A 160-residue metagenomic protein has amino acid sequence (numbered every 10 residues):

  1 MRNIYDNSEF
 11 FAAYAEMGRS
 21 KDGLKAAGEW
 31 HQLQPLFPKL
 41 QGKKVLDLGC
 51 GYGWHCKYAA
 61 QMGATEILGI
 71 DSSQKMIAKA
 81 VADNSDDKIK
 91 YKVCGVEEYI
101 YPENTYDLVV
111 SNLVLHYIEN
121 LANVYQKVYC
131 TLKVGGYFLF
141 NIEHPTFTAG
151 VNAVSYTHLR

Functional and structural regions predicted by a protein language model:
M1-L40, W54, Y58: Conserved class I S-adenosyl-L-methionine
L46, Y52-E98: Class I SAM-dependent methyltransferase SAM/SAH-binding core
Y101-V109: A short acidic, Gly/Pro-enriched loop at the edge of an enzyme's catalytic core that lines a small-molecule cofactor
L108-L121: A short SAM/SAH-binding and catalytic strip from SAM-dependent methyltransferases
A122-V134: A short glycine-rich, Lys/Arg-flanked "PGG" loop and its adjoining helix->strand segment in the class I
G135-I142: Conserved beta-strand signature within the Rossmann-like core of class I S-adenosyl-L-methionine
E143-T148: Short "lid" loop at the C-terminus of a central beta-strand within the Rossmann-like core of SAM-dependent
T157-H158: Conserved small/polar residues in nucleotide/adenosyl-binding loops
